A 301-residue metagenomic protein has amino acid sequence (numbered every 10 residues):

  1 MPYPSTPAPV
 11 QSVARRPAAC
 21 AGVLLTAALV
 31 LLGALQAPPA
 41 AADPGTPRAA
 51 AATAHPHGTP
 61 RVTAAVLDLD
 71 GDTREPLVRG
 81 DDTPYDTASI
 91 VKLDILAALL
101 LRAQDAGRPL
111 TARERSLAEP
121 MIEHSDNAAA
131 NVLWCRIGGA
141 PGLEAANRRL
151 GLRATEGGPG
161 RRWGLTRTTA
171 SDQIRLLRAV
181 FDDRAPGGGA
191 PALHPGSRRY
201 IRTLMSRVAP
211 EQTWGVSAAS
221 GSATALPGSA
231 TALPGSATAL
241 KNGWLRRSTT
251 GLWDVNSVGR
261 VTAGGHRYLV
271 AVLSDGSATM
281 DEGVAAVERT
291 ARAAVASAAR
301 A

Functional and structural regions predicted by a protein language model:
M1-A42: Secretory targeting and sorting signals
P2-S5, D43-E75, C135-A301: Penicillin-recognizing serine hydrolase domain
D68-D70, S89-V91, A97, L101 (+3 more regions): A mature extracytoplasmic/lumenal domain signature
T73-G80, L96-L99, E123-N127, A271: Acidic/histidine-rich, surface-exposed loop or edge segments in extracytoplasmic proteins
R79-Y85, P159-R162: A short glycine/serine-rich beta->alpha loop
P84-R108, M121, V270: Active-site SXXK
I90-L93, E123, R167-I174: Short alpha-helical patches at coil-to-helix transitions and adjacent helical residues in well-structured domains
Q104-R153, T169: Conserved catalytic neighborhood of penicillin-recognizing serine enzymes
